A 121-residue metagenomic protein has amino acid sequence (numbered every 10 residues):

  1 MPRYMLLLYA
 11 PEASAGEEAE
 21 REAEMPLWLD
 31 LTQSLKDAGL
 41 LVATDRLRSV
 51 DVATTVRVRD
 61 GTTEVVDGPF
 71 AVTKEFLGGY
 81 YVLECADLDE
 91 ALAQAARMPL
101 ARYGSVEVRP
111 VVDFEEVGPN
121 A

Functional and structural regions predicted by a protein language model:
M1-A121: Conserved, structured core segments of small domains
